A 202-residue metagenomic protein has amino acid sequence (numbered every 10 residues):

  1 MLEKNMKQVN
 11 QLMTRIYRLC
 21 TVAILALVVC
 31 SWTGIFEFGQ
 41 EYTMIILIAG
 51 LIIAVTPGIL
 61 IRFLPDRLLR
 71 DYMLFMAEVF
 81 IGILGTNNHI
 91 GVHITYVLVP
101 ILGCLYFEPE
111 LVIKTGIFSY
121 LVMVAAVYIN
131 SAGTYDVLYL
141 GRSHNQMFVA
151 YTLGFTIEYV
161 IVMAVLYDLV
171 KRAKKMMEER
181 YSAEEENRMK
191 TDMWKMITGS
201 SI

Functional and structural regions predicted by a protein language model:
M1-D66: N-terminal juxtamembrane segment and adjoining first transmembrane helix
Y17-G34, Y72-I94, P109-G154, A164-Y167: Hydrophobic transmembrane alpha-helices
G34-G39, L64, G133-L138, L169-Y181: Membrane-interfacial segments
L47-A49, G91-V99, L153-I157: Membrane-embedded alpha-helical segments of multi-pass membrane proteins, especially the transmembrane helices
R67-D71: Membrane-interfacial loop-to-transmembrane alpha-helix junctions, especially the N-terminal start
G154-E185: Juxtamembrane or sensor-core-proximal signal-transducing alpha helices that couple sensory domains to cytosolic
A183-I202: Primarily the dimerization/phosphotransfer
